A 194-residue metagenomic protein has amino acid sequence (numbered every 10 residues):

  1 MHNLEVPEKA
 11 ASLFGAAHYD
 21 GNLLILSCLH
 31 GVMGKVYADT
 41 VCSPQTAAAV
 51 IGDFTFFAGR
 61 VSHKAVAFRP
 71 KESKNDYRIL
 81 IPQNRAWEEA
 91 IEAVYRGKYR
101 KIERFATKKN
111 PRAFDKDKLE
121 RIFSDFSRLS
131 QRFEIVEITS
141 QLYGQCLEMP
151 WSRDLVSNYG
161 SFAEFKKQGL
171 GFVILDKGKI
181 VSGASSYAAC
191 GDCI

Functional and structural regions predicted by a protein language model:
M1-G21, N110-S161: Short amphipathic alpha-helix that is part of the acyltransferase structural core
P7, V50-F54, A188-A189: A short, sequence-level motif marking secondary-structure junctions
S12-A16, S27-C28, F68-K71, A90-V94 (+1 more regions): Residues that form generic nucleotide/phosphate-binding pockets
A17-G21, V32, K98: Short secondary-structure junctions and interdomain/linker hinges
H30-V50, G169-A184: Conserved beta-hairpin
G34-K35, T40-G144: Acyl-donor-binding surface of acyltransferase catalytic domains
S157-C193: A conserved beta-strand-loop-helix scaffold within acyl/acetyltransferase catalytic domains
